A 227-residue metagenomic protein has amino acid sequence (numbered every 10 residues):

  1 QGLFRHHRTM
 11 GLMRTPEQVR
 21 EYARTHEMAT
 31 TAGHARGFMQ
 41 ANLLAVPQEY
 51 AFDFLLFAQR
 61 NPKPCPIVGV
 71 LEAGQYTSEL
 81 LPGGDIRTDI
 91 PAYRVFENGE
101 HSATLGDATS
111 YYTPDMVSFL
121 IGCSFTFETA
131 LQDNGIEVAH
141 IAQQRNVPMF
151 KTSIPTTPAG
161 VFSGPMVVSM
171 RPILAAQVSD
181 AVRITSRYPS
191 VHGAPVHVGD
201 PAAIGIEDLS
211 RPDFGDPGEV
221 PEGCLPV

Functional and structural regions predicted by a protein language model:
Q1-H7: N-terminal amphipathic/basic-hydrophobic helices that include classical n-h-c signal peptides and signal-anchor
G2, E21, D53-R60, T129 (+2 more regions): Charged/polar, solvent-exposed surface patches and flexible loops
H7-T15, L81-D89, D133-A142: Short, mixed-charge, low-aromatic patches
R8-H26, A32-F38: Long, contiguous binding/interaction regions
M28-E100: N-terminal low-complexity or amphipathic/hydrophobic leaders
N42-Y50, F119, C123, S169-I173 (+1 more regions): Catalytic cores of large soluble enzymes that bind and process phosphate-bearing ligands
V95-G218: Conserved mixed alpha/beta catalytic, RNA-binding, or beta-rich assembly cores of soluble enzyme, regulatory
D216-V227: A hydrophobic, small-residue-rich beta->alpha segment in the mid-to-C-terminal subdomain of diverse proteins
